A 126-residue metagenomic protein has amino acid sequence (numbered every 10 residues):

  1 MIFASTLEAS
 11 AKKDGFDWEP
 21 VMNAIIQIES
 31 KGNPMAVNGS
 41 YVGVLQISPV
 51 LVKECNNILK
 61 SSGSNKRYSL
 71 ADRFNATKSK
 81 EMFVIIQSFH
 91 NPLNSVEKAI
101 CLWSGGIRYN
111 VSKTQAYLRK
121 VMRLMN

Functional and structural regions predicted by a protein language model:
M1-S5: Sec-dependent N-terminal signal peptides
T6-N126: Catalytic glycan-binding domains that act on GlcNAc-containing polysaccharides
